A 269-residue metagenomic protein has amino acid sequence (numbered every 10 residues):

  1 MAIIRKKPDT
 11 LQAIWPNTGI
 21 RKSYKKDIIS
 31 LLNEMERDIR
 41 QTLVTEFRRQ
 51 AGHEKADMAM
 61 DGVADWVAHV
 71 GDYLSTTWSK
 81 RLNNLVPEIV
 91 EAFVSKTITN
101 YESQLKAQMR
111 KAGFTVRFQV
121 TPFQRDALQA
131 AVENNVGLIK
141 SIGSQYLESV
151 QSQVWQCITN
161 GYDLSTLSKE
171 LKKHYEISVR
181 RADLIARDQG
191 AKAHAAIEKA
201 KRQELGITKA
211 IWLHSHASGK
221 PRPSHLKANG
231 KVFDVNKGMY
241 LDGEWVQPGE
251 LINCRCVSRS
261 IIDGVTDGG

Functional and structural regions predicted by a protein language model:
M1-E176, I262-G269: N-terminal leader/targeting and assembly helices and adjacent pre-domain segments
E176-G269: Acidic, glycine-rich two-metal-ion catalytic cores of nucleic acid-processing enzymes
